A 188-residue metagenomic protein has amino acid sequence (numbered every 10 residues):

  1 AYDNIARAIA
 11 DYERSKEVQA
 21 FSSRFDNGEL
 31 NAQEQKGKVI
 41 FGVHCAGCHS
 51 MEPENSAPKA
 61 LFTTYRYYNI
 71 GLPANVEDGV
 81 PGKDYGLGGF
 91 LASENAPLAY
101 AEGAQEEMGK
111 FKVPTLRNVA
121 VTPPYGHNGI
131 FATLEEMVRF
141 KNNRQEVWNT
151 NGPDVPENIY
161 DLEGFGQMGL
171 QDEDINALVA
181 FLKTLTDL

Functional and structural regions predicted by a protein language model:
A1-V39, G47-K59, Y160-L188: Post-cleavage N-terminal segment of exported redox proteins
F25-A132, E136-F140, V147-G152: Short glycine/threonine-rich turn/loop motifs
E135-E173: Active-site pocket scaffolds in enzymes
